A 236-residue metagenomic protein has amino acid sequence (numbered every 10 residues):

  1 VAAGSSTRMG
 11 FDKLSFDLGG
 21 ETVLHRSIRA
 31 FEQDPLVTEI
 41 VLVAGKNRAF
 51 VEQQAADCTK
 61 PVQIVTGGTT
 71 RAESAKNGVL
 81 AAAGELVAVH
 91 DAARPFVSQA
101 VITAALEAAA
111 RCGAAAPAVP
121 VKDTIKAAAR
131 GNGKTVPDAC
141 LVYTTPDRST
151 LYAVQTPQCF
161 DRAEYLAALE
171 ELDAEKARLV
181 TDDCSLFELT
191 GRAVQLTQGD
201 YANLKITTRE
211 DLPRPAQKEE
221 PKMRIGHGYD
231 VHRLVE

Functional and structural regions predicted by a protein language model:
V1-A49: N-terminal glycine-rich phosphate-binding loop and ensuing alpha1 helix
D17, F96, T145, C159 (+1 more regions): Short aromatic/basic micro-patch
T38-I40, G113-A114, A193: Residues at the starts of beta-strands that form the adenosine-phosphate
P61-Q63, T70-K134, Q155: Conserved beta-loop-beta/alpha segment of the NTase-like Rossmann-fold superfamily that binds/positions NTPs
A72-V79, P221-I225, Y229-E236: RNase H-like, Mg2+-dependent phosphodiesterase core, and more generally RNA phosphate-backbone-engaging helix-loop
K126-Q158: Short, flexible, basic/aromatic active-site loop/helix in glycosyltransferases
L151-G226: Conserved alpha/beta core of the MobA/IspD/sugar-nucleotide pyrophosphorylase nucleotidyltransferase superfamily
